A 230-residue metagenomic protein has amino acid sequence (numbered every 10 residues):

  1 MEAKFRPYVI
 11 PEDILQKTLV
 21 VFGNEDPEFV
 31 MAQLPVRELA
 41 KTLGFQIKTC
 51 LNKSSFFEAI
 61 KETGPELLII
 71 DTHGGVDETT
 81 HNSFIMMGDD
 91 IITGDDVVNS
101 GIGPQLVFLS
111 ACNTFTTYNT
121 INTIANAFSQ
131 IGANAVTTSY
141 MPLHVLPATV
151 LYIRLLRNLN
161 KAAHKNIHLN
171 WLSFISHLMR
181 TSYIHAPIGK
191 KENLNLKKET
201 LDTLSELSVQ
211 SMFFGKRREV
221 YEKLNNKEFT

Functional and structural regions predicted by a protein language model:
M1, T49-L51, I70-D71, M87-G88 (+2 more regions): Short His-Asn-centered micro-motif
M1-L67, D71-H73: A domain-level signal for caspase-like cysteine endopeptidase catalytic cores and their zymogen-processing architecture
L34-F45, T80-F84, L106-N113: Short, basic, glycine/proline-bearing loop/turn elements
T49-F57, I92, T114, H144: Short acidic loop-to-helix transition motifs that present clustered carboxylates
E62, D95-G101, I124-G132: Mature extracellular/periplasmic domains of secretome proteins
E66-N82, F128-A135: Active-site microenvironments of hydrolase-like enzyme catalytic domains
G75-V97, G101: A short, glycine/acidic-enriched catalytic loop
Q105-T230: Active-site-proximal C-terminal subdomain of hydrolase catalytic domains
